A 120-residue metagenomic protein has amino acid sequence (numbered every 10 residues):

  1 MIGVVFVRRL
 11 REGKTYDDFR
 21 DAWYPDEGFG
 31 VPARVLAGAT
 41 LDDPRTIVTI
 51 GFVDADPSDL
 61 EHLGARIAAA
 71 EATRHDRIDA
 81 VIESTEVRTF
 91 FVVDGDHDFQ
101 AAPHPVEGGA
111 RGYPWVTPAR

Functional and structural regions predicted by a protein language model:
M1-A72, D79-R120: Short S/T/G/P-rich N-terminal loop/turn motif that feeds into the first structured element of a domain
